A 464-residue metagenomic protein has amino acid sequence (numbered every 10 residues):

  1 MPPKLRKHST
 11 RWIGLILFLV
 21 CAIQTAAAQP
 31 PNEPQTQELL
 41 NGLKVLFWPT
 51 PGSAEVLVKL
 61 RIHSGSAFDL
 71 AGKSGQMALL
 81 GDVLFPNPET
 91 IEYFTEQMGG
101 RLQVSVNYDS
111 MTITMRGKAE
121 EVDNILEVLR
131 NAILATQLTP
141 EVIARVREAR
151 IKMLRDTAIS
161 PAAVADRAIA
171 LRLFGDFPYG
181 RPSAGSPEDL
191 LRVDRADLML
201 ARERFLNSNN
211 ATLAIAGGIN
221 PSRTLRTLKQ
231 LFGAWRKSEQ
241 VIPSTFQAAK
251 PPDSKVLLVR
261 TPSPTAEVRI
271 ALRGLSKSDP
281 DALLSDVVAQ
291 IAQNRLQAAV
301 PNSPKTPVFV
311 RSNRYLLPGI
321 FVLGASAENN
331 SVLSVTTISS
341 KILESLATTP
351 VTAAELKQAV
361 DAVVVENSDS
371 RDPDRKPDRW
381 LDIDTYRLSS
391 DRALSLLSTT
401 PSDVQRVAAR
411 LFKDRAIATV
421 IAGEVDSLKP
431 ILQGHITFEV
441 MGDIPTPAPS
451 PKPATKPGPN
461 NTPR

Functional and structural regions predicted by a protein language model:
P2-I13: Bacterial N-terminal signal peptides that target proteins for export
I13-Q24: Bacterial N-terminal signal peptides
Q29-E38, L171-A211, P243-Q247, N367 (+1 more regions): Histidine-acidic residue clusters that define the catalytic metal-binding segment of zinc metallopeptidase domains
K59-A119, R181-P182, I291-P307, R314: M16/MPP (pitrilysin/insulinase) zinc-metallopeptidase core fold and M16-derived inactive scaffolds
E96-A201, S222, K341, L356-D374: Acidic/histidine-enriched segments that form metal/cofactor-coordinating and catalytic pocket/exosite environments
I151-A168, Q247-T265, N302-S303, T349-T399: Short acidic/His-enriched helical or mixed secondary-structure segments at domain edges of catalytic enzymes and some
G175, S183, N207-S208, T212-S276 (+1 more regions): An aromatic/glycine/proline-enriched structural segment found at the starts of mature extracellular/organellar domains
T212-G217, A325, K357-R464: C-terminal regions of mature proteins
